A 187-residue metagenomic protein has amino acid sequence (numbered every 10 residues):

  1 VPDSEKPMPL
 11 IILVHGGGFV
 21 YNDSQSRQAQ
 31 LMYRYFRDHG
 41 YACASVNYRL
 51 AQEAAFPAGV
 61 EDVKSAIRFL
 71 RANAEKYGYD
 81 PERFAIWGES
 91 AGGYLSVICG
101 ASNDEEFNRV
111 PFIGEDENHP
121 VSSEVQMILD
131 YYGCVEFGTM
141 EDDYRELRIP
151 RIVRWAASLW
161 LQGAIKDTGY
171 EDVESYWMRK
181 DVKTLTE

Functional and structural regions predicted by a protein language model:
V1-E187: Alpha/beta-hydrolase superfamily serine-hydrolase fold, recognizing
